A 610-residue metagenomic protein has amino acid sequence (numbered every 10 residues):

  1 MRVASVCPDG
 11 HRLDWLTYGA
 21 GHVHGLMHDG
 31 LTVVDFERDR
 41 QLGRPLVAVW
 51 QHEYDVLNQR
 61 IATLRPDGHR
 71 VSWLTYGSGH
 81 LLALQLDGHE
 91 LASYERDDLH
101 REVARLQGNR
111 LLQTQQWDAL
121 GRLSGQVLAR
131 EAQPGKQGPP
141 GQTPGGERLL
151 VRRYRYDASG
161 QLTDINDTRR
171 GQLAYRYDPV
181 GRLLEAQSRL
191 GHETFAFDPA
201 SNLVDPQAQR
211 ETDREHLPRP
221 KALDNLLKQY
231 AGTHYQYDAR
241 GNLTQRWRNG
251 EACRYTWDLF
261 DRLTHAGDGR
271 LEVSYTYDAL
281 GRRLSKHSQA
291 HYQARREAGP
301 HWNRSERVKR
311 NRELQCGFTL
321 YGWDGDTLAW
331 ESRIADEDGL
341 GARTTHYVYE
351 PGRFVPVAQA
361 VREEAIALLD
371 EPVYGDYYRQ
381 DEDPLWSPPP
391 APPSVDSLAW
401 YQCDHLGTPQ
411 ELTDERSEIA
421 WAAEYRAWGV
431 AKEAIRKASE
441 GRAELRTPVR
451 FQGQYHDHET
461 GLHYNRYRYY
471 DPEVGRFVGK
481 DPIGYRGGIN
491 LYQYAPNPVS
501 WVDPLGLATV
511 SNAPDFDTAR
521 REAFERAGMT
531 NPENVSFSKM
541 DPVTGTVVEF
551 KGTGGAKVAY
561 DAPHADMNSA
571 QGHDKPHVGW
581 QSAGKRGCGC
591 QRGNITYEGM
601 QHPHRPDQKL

Functional and structural regions predicted by a protein language model:
M1-A4, D9-R12, T17-L26, G30-A62 (+26 more regions): A short glycine-rich beta-turn/N-cap micro-motif
D9-H11, G30-T32, V47-A48, D67-H69 (+16 more regions): Short, small/polar residue-rich loop motifs at catalytic or cofactor-binding pockets
Q209-K221, R312, E364-R466, W501: A motif-centric feature for acidic-aromatic and gly/ser/thr-rich catalytic loops and repeats
R283, V361-R362, V430-A434, R468-V478 (+2 more regions): Short, low-complexity export/processing leader segments characterized by acidic and small residues
Q289-Y292, S417, P498-V499: Acidic glycine-/aspartate-rich tracts in secreted/extracellular proteins
C316, Y321, A329, D338-L340 (+3 more regions): Carboxylate/His-rich catalytic cores and anion/metal-binding grooves
T345-V348, A399, A559: Short, surface-exposed beta-strand/loop micro-motifs that present aromatic residues
A508-L610: Catalytic toxin/effector domains delivered as secreted proteins or via bacterial secretion systems
